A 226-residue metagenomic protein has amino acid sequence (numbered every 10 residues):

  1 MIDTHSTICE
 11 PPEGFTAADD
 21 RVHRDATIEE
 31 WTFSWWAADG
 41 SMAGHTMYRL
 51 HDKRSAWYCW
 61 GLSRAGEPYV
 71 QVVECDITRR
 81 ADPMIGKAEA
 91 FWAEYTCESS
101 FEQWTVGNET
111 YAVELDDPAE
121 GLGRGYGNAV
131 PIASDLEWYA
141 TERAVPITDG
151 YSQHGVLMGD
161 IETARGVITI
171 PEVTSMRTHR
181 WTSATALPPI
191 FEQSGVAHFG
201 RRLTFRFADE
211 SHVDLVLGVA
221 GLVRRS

Functional and structural regions predicted by a protein language model:
M1-S226: Targeting-peptide/extracellular-domain and disordered-appendage signature
